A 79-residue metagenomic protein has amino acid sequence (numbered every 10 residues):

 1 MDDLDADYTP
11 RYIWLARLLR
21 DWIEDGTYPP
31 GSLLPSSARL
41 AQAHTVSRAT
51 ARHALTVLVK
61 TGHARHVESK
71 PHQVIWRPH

Functional and structural regions predicted by a protein language model:
M1-V46, H53-R65, K70, W76-H79: Extreme N-terminal segment that seeds HTH/winged-HTH DNA-binding domains in transcriptional regulators
